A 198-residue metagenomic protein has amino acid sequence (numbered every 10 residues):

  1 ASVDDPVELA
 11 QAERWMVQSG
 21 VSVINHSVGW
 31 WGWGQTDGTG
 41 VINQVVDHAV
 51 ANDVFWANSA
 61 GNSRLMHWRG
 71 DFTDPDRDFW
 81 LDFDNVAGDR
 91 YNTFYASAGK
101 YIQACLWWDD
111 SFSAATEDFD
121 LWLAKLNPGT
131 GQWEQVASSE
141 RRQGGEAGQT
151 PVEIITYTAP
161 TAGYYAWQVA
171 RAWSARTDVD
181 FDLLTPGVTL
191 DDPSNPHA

Functional and structural regions predicted by a protein language model:
A1-A198: Loop-rich non-cytosolic ectodomains and luminal regions
